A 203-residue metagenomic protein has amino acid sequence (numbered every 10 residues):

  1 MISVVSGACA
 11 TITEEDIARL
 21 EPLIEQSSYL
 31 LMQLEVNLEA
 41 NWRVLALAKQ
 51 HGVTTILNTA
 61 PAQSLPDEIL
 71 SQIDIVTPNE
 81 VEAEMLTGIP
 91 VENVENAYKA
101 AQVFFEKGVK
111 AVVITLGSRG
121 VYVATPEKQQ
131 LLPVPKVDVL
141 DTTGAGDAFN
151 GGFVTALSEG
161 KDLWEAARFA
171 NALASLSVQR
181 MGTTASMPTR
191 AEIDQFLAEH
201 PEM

Functional and structural regions predicted by a protein language model:
M1, E21-E25, P78-V81, L131 (+2 more regions): A short alpha-helix capping/helix-coil boundary motif
M1-L31, A46, I193-M203: Conserved N-terminal subdomain of the carbohydrate kinase-like
S6, D16-I17, Y29-K99, R119-V121: Conserved beta-alpha-beta core of the PfkB/ribokinase-like small-molecule kinase fold
T11, T77, M187: Short aromatic/basic micro-patch
P22-E25, S71, K107: Structured loop/turn residues at beta-strand edges in well-structured enzyme cores
Q63-I69, V94-M203: Conserved phosphate-binding/catalytic region of the ribokinase-like
